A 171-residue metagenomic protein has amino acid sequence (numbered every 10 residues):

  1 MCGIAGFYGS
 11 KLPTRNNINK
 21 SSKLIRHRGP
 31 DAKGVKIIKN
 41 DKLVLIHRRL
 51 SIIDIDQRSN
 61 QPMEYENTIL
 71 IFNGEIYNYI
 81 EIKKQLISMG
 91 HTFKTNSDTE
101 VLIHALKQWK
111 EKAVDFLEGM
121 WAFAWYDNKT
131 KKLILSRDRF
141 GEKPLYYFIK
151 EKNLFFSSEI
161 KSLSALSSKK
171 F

Functional and structural regions predicted by a protein language model:
M1-F171: Cysteine-centered catalytic environments shared across enzyme families
